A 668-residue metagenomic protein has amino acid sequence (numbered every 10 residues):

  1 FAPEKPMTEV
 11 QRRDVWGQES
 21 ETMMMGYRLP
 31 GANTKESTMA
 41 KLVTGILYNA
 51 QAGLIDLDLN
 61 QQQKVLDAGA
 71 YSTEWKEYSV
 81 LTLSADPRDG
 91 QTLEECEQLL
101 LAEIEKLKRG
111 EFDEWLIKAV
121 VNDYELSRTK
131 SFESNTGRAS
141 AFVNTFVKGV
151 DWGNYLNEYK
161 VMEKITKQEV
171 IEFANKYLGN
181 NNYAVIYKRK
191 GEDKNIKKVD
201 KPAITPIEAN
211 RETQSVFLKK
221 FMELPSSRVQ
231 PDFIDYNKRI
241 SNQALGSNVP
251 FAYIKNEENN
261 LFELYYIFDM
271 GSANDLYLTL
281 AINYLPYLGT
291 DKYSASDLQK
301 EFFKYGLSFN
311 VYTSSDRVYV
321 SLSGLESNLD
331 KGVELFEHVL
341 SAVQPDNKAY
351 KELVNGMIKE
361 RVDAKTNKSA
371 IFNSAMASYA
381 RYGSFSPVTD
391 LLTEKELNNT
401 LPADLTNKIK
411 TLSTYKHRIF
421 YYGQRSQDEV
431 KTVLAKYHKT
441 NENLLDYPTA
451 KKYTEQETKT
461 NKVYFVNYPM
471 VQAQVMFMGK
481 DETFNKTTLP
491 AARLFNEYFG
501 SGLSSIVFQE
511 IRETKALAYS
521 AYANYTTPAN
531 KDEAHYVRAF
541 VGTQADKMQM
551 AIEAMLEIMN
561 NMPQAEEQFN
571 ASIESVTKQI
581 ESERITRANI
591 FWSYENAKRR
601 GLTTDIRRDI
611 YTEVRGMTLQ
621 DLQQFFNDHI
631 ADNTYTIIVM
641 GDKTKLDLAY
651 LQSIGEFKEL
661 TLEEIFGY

Functional and structural regions predicted by a protein language model:
F1-D58, A70, E97, I186-E301 (+6 more regions): His/Glu-rich zincin catalytic helix
S20-G31, D56-E163, A184-K188, I196-K198 (+9 more regions): M16 family metallopeptidases and their MPP-like homologs
L66, K167, K176, R239-Q243 (+1 more regions): Proteostasis/folding factors centered on peptidyl-prolyl cis-trans isomerases
Q168-E172, D404, R615-N627: A short, acidic, amphipathic alpha-helical segment used as a generic capping/interface helix at domain edges
E169, N175-Y183: Extended, domain-scale alpha-helical bundle/helix-rich regions
L397-T400, L405: Alpha-helical scaffold elements lining the catalytic groove of polysaccharide deacetylases
